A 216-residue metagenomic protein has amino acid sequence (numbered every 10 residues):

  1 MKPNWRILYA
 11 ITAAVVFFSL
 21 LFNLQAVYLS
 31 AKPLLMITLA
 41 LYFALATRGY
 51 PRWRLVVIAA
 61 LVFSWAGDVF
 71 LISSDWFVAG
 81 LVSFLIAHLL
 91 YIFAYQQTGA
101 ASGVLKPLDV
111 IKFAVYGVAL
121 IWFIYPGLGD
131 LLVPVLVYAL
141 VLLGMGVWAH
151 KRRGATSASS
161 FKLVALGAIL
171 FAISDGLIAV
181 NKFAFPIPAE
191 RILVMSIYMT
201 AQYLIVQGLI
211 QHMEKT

Functional and structural regions predicted by a protein language model:
M1-T216: Polytopic alpha-helical membrane-helix bundles and their juxtamembrane interface segments in multi-pass membrane
